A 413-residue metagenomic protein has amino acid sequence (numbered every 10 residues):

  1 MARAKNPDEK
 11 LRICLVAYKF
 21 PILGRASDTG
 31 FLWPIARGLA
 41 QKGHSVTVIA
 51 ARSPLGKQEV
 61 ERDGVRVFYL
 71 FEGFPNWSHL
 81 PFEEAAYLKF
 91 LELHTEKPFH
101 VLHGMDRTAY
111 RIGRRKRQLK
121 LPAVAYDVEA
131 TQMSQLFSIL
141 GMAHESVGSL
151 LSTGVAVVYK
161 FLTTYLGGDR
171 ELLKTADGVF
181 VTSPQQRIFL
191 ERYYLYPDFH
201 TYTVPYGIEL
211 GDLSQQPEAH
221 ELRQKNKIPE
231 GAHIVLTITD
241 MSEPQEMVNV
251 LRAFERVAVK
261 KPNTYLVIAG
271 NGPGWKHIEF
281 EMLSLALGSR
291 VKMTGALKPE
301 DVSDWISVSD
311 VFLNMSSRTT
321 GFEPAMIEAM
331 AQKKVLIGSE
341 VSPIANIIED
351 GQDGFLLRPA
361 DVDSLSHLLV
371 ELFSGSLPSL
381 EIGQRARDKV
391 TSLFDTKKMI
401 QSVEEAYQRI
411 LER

Functional and structural regions predicted by a protein language model:
M1-L55, D63-R66: N-terminal subdomain of nucleotide-sugar transferases
I13, V101, R117-T153, F180: Active-site proximal beta-strand in glycosyltransferases
Q132, S149-V179: Membrane-proximal helix-turn-helix segments that form the acceptor-binding/catalytic region of lipid-linked
Q185, G207: Carbohydrate-associated surface elements
E279-L297: Nucleotide-activated donor-binding/catalytic signature segment of Leloir-type glycosyltransferases, i.e., the conserved
V335-G338: Short hydrophobic beta-strand element within catalytic cores of glycosyltransferases and related nucleotide-activated
D350-G351, F355-V362, E371-L377: Conserved acidic donor-binding segment of nucleotide-sugar-dependent glycosyltransferases
S364, E371, P378-L393, M399-E405: A short, well-ordered alpha-helix in the C-terminal region of glycosyltransferases
